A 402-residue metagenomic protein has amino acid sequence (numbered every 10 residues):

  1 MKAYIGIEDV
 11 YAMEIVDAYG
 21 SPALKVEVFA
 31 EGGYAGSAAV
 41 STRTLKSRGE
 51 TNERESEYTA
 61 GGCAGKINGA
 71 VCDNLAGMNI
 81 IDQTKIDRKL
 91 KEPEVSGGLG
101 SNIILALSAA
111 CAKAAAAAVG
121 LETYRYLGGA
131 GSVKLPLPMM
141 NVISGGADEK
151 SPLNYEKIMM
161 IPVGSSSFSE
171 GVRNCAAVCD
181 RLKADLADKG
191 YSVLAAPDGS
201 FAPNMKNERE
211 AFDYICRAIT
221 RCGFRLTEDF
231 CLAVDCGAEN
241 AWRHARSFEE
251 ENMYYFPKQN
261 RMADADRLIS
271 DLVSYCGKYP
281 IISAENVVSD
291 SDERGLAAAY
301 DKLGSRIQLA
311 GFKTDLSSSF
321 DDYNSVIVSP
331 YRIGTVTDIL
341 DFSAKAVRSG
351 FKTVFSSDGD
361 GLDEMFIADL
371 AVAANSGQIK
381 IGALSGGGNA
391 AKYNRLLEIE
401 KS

Functional and structural regions predicted by a protein language model:
M1-A23: Short, Gly/Pro- and small/polar-rich lid/capping loops
I15-V26, S96-A118, L137-E156, P197-S200 (+2 more regions): Conserved phosphate/anionic-ligand binding catalytic regions in large, soluble enzymes, centered on
L24-G32, G36-T42, M140-P162, L232-K258 (+1 more regions): Short beta-strand elements
R43-L121, V172, S200: Metal- or metallocofactor-binding catalytic centers and their adjacent structured scaffolds across diverse enzyme
L121-M139: Glycine/threonine-rich beta-strand-loop-alpha-helix active-site module that forms ligand/phosphate-binding
V133-G199: Mobile "lid/hinge" segments at catalytic clefts and subdomain interfaces of large enzymes
I161-R173, N204, Y255-A265, V354: Active-site mouth loops of central-metabolism enzymes
S192, R209-K401: Catalytic core of soluble alpha/beta enzymes
